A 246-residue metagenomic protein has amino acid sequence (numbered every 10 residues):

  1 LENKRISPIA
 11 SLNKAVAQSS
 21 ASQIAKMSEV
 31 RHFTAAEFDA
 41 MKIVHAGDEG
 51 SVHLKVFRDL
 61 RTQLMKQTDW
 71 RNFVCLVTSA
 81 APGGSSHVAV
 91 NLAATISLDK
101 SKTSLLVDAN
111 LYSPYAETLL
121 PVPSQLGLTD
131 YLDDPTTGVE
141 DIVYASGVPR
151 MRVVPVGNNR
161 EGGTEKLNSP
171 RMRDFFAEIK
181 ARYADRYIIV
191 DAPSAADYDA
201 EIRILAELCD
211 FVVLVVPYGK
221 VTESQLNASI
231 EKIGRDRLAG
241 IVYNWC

Functional and structural regions predicted by a protein language model:
L1-G83, A109, K220-C246: Short boundary/hinge segments that flank catalytic cores
V30-R58, T62, K66-D69, A80-G83 (+2 more regions): P-loop/Walker-type NTP enzyme "switch/lid" segment
F73, K102, F211: Short glycine/serine/threonine/alanine-rich loop segments
V74-V77, P155-V156, L214-V215: Short beta-strands and strand-loop turn motifs
V88, L92: Hydrophobic positions on the alpha1 helix immediately C-terminal to the Walker A/P-loop
I96: Aromatic pocket-lining residues of Rossmann-like dinucleotide-binding sites
D99: Active-site-adjacent segment of SDR/Rossmann-fold oxidoreductases
E165-C246: Conserved catalytic-core segment of NTP-binding enzymes
